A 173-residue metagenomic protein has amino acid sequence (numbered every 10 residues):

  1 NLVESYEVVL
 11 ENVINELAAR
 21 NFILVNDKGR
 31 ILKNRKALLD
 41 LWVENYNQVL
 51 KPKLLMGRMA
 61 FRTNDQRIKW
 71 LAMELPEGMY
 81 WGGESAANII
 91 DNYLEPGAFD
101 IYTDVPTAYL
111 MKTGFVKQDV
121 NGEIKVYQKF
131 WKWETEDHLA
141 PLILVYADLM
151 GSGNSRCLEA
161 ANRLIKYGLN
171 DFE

Functional and structural regions predicted by a protein language model:
N1-E7: Short helix-coil junctions and helix-kink-helix linkers
E4, L32, F61-T63: Conserved aromatic
E7, E11-N15: Short, hydrophobic-biased segments on the C-terminal half of alpha helices that form "recognition helices"
N15-K28: A short, conserved structural fragment
V25-Q48: Short, cationic-aromatic polyanion-contact patches
N47-E173: Long, low-complexity, charge-rich intrinsically disordered regions
